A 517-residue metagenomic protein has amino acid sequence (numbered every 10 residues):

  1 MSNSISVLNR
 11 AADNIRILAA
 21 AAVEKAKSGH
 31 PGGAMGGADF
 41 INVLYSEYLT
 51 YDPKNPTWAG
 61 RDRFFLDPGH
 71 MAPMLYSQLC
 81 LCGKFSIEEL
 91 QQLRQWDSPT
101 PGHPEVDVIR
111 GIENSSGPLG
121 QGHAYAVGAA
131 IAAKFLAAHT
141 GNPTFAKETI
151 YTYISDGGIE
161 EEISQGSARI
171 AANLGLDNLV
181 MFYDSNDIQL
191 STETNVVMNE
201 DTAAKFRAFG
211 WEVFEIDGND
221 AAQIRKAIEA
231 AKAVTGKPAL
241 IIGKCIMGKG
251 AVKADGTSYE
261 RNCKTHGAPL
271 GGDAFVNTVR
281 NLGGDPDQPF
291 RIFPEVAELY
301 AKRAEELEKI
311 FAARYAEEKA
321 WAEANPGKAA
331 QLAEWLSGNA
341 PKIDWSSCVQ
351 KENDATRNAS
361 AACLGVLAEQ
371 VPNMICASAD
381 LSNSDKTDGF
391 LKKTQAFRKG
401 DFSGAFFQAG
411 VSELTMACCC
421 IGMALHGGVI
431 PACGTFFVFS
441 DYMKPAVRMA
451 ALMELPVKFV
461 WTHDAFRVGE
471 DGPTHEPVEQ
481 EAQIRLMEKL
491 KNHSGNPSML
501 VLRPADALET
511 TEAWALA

Functional and structural regions predicted by a protein language model:
M1-T149, A297-A517: Thiamine diphosphate
P53-K54, V108-I109, N114-A301, G472 (+2 more regions): Glycine-rich ThDP/TPP pyrophosphate-binding loop and its adjacent helix/strand module within ThDP-dependent enzymes
